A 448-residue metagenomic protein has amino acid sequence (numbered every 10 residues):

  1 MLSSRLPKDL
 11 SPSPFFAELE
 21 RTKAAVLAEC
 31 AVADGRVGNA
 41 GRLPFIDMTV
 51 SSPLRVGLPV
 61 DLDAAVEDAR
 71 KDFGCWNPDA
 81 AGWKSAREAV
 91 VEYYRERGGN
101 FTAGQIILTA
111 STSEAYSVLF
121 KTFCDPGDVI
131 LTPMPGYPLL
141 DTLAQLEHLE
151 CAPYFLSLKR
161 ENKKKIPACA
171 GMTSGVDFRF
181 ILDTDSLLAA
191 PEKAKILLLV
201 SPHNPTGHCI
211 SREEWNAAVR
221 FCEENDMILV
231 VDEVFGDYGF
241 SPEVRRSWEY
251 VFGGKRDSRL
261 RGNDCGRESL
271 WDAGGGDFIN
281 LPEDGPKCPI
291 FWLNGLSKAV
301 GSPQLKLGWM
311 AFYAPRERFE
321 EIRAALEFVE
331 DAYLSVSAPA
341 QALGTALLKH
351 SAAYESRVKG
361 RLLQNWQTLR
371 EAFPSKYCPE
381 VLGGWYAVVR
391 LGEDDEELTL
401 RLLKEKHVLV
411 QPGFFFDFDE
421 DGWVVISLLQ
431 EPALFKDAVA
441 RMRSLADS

Functional and structural regions predicted by a protein language model:
D9-S111, V118, S335, L347-K349 (+2 more regions): N-terminal small-domain helix-loop-helix segment of the aminotransferase-like
A31-R42, A152, L158-F178, R246-A273: Intrinsic disorder/low-complexity segments
M48, V90, I106, I130 (+10 more regions): Generic structural signal for small/hydrophobic residues in well-ordered secondary structure, especially within
G74-K164, G175-C222, G236-R245, A273-G285 (+3 more regions): Conserved core of the PLP fold type I
E92, N100, L188, R401-L409 (+1 more regions): PLP-dependent enzyme catalytic core of the Aspartate aminotransferase-like
T132, P153, V231, V410-P412: Hydrophobic residues in well-ordered beta-strands that form the structural core
Y250-F252, S269-W271, N280-G360, A446: Conserved core segment of the aminotransferase class I/II
Q341, T345, G360-R370, Y377-L391 (+1 more regions): Conserved glycine-rich beta-strand-loop-beta hairpin in the small C-terminal domain of fold type I
